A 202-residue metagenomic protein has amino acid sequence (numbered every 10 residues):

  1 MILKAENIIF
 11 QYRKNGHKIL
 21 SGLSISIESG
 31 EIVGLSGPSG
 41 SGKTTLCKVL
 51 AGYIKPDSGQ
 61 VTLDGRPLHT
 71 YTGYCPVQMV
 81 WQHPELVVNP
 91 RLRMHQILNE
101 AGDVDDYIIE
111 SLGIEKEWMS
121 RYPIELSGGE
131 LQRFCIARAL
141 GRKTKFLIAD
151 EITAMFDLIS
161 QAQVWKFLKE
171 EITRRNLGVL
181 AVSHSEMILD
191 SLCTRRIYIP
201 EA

Functional and structural regions predicted by a protein language model:
M1-A5, I9-G22: A short, flexible loop at the N-terminus of ABC-type nucleotide-binding domains that lies
S36-P38: The feature captures the beta-strand-to-loop junction immediately N-terminal to the Walker
A51: Helix-to-loop junction immediately C-terminal to a conserved catalytic motif
R66-Q78, L92: ABC ATPase NBD coupling module
H83, P90-D105: Q-loop/switch helix immediately C-terminal to the Walker
Y122-L126, E130: Conserved ABC ATPase signature
I136: Hydrophobic anchor residue at the start of the ABC signature
